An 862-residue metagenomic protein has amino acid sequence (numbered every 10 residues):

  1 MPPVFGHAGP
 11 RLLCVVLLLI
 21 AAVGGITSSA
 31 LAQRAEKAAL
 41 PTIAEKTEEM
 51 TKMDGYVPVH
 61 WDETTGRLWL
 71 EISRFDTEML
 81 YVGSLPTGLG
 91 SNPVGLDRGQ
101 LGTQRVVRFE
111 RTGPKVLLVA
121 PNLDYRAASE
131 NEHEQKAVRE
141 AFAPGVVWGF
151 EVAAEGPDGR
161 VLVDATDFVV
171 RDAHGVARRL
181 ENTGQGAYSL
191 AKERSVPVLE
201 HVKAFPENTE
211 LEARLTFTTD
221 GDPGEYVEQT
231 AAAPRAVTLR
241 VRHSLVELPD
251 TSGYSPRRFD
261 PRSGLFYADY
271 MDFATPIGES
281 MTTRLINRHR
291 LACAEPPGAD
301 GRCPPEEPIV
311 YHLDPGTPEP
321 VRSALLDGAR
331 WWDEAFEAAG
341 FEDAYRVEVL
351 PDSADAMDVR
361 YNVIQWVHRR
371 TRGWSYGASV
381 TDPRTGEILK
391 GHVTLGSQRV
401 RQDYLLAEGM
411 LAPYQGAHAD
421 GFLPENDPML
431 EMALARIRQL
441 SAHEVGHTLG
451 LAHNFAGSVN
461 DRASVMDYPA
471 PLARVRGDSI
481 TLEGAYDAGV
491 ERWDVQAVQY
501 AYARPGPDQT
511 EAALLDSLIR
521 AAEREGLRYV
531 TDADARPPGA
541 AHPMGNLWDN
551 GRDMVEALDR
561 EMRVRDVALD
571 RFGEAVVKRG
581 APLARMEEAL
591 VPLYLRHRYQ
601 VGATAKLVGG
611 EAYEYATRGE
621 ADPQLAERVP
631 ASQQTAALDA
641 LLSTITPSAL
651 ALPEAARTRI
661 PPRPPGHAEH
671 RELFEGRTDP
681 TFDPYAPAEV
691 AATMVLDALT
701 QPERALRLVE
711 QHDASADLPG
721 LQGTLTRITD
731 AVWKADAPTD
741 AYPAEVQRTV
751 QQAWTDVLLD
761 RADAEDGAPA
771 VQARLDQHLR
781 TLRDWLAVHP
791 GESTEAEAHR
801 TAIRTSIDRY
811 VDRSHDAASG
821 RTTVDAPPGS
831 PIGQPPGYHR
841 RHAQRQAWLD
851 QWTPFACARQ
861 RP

Functional and structural regions predicted by a protein language model:
M1-V16: Bacterial N-terminal signal peptides that target proteins for export
C14-G25: Bacterial N-terminal signal peptides
G25-R34: Signal peptide processing junction and immediate N-terminal pro/mature segment of secreted/exported proteins
Q33-T317, L326, A335, A344 (+6 more regions): Auxiliary tRNA-acceptor-end handling modules of aminoacyl-tRNA synthetases
Q100, S280, P315, E319-D327 (+5 more regions): Soluble non-cytosolic domains of exported or imported proteins
R330-F341, R369, G446-H447, L451 (+3 more regions): Sec-exported extracytoplasmic/periplasmic mature domains
V349-H368, A435-V490: The catalytic-center signature of Zn2+-dependent metalloproteases
N460-P862: Conserved catalytic/binding loops enriched for acidic/polar residues
